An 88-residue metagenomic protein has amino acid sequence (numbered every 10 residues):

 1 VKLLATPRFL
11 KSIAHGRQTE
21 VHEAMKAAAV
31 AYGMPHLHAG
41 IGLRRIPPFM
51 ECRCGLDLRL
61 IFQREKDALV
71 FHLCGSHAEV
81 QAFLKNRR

Functional and structural regions predicted by a protein language model:
V1-L58, R64-R88: Basic, Lys/Arg-enriched alpha-helical interface segments
